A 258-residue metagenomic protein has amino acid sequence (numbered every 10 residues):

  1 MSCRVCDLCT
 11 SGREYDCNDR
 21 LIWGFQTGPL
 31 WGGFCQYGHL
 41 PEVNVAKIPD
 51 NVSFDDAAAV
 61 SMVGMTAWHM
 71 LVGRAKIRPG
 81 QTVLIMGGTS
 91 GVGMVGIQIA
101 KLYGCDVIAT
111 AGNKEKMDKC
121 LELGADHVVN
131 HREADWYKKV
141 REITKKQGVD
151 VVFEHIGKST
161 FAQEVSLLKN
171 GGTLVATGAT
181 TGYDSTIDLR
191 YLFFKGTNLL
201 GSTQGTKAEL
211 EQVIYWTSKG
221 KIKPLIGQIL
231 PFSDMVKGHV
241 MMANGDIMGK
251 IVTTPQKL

Functional and structural regions predicted by a protein language model:
M1-V45: Glycine-rich phosphate/adenylate-binding loop and adjacent beta-alpha elements of nucleotide- or dinucleotide-binding
V52-A134: Mid-domain Rossmann-like dinucleotide-binding core that forms the NAD(H)/NADP(H) cofactor-binding site
G73-R78, T144-K145, S166: Glycine-rich helix-loop-beta junction characteristic of Rossmann-like nucleotide cofactor-binding loops
P79-Q81, V149, G171: Phosphate-coordination loops involved in phosphoryl transfer and adenosine-cofactor binding
V83, K146, K221-Q228, K237-L258: C-terminal capping/lid region of NAD(P)-dependent oxidoreductase domains
Y103, A111-K114, C120, H155-L225 (+2 more regions): Glycine-rich phosphate-binding loop and adjacent beta-alpha segment of Rossmann(oid) nucleotide-cofactor-binding
D135-K146: Short amphipathic alpha-helix with an adjacent loop that forms part of the alpha/beta core around
V149-H155: Periplasmic-binding protein-like
